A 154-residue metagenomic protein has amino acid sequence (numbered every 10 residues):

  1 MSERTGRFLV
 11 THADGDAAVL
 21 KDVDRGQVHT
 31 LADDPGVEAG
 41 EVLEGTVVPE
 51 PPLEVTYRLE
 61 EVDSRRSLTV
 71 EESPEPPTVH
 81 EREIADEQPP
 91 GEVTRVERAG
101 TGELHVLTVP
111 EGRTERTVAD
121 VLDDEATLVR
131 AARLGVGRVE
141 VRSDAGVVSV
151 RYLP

Functional and structural regions predicted by a protein language model:
M1-P154: Acidic, polar-rich N-terminal leader regions of halophilic archaeal proteins
